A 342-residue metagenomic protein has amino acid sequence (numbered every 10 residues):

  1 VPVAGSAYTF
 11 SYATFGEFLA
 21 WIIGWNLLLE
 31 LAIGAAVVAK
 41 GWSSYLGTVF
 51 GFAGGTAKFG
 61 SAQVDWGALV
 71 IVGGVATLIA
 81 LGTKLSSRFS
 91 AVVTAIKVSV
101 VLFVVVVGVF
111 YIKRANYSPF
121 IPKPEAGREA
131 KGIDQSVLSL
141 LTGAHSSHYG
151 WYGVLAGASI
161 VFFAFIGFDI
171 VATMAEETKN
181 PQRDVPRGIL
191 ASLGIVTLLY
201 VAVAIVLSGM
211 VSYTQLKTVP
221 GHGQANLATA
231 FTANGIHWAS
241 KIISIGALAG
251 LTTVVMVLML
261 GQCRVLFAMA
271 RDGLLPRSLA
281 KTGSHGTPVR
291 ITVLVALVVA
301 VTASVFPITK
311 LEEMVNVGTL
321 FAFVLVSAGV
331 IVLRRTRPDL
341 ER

Functional and structural regions predicted by a protein language model:
V1-V72, T77-A80, L248-A268, S304-F321: Hydrophobic transmembrane alpha-helices that form the core helical bundles of multi-pass secondary transporters
Y8-T14, T77, V154-D184, G188 (+2 more regions): Helix-loop junctions at the membrane interface of multi-pass solute transporters
T9-F10, G16, T48-K58, E125-Y149 (+4 more regions): TM-loop-TM module centered on a large, flexible mid-protein loop between adjacent transmembrane helices in multi-pass
A35, A39, K97-V105, F165 (+4 more regions): Hydrophobic alpha-helical transmembrane segments in multi-pass membrane proteins
S44-V49, I96-S139, I205-Y213, F323-L340: Hydrophobic alpha-helical segments and their helix-loop junctions in multi-pass secondary transporters
Q63, V75, V92, A115 (+2 more regions): C-terminal membrane-solvent junction of multi-pass transporters and transport-like membrane proteins
V64-E125, I189-L193, E312-V326: Membrane-interface loop-to-helix entry segments
L81-A91, F168-L199, R271, L275-R277 (+1 more regions): Hydrophobic, small-residue-rich membrane helices and short re-entrant helix-turn-helix hairpins that build
